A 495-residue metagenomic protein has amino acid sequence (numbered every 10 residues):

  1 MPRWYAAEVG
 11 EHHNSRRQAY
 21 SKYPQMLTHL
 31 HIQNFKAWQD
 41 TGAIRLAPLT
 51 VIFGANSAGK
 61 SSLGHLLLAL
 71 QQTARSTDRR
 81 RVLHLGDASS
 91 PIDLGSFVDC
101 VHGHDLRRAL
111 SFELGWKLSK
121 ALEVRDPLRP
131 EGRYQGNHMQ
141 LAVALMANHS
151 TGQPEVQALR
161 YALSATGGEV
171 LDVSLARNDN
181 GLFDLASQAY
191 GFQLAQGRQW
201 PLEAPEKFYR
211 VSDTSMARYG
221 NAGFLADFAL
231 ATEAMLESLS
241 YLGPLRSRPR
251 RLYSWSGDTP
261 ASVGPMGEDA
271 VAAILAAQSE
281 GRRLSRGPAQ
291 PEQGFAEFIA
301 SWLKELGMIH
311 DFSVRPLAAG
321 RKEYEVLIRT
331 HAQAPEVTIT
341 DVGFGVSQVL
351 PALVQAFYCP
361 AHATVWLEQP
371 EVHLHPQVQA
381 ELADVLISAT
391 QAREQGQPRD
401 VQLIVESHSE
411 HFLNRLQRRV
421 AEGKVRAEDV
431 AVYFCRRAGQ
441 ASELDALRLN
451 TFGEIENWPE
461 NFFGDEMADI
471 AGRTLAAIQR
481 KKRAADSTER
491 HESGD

Functional and structural regions predicted by a protein language model:
M1-R246, V420-G423, V430-R437, S487-H491 (+1 more regions): P-loop NTPase switch/coupling surface
P2-Y5, E11-H12, Q18-G103, G115 (+3 more regions): Switch/communication elements of ASCE P-loop NTPase nucleotide-binding domains
R3, A19-Q25, T214-G220, F224-I339 (+1 more regions): Extended helical coiled-coil dimerization/tether regions that scaffold and oligomerize large DNA-maintenance assemblies
A47, L128-E131, S256-S262, G343-F344: Short intrinsically disordered coil segments
K120-L122, R250, A334, Q440: Residue-level signal for secondary-structure boundary sites
L122-G132, S150-T151, G281-Q293, A389-V401 (+1 more regions): Intrinsically disordered, low-complexity coil segments
F463-A485: Structural signal for terminal/edge beta-strands and the immediately following C-terminal loop/tail that closes
